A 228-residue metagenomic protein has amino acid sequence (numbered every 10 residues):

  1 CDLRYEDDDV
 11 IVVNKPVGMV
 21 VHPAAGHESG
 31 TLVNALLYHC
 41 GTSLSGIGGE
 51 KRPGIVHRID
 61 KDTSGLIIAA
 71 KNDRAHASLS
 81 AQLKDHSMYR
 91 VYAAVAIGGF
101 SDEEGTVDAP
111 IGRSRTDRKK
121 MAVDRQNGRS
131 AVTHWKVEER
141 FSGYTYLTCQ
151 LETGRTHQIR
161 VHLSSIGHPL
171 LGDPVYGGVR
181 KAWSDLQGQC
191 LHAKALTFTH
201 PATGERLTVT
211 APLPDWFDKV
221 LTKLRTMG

Functional and structural regions predicted by a protein language model:
C1, T116, R125-V132, K136 (+3 more regions): Pseudouridine synthases involved in rRNA/tRNA modification
C1-T106, P110-R115, C190, L213-R225: RNA pseudouridine synthases
V10, G143-Y144: A generic structural signal for beta-strand entry/edge sites
H22-P23, A70, M121-R125, L147 (+1 more regions): Thr-Gly-centered strand-to-loop micro-motif
S87-V91, T106, S130-V132, Y144-Y146 (+1 more regions): Intrinsic-disorder/low-complexity, polar/charged segments enriched in Ser/Thr/Lys/Arg/Asp/Glu/Gln
I97, C149-E152: A structural micro-motif recognizing beta-strand termini and the immediately following turn/loop segments
